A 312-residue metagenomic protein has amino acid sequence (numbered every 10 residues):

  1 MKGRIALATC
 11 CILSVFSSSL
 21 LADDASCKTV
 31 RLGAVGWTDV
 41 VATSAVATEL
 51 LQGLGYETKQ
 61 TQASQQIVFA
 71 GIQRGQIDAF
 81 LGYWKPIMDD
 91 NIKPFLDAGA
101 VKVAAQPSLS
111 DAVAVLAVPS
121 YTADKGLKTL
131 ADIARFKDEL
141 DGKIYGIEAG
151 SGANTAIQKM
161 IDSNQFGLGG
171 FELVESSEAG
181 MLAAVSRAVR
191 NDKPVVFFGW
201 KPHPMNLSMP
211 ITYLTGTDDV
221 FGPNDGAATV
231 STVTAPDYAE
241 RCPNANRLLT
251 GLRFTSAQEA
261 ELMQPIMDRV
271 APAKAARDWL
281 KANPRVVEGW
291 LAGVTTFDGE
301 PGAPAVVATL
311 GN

Functional and structural regions predicted by a protein language model:
L21-R31, Q52, R135-D141, W290 (+1 more regions): Immediate post-signal peptide segment of exported/extracytoplasmic ligand-binding proteins
D24-D39, Y56-T61, D141-Y145, L249: Short, well-ordered beta-strand elements
S44, S64-G99, G180, A184 (+1 more regions): Pocket-flanking alpha-helical
A47-L54, K137-F171, K281: Ligand-binding cleft/hinge of the Venus flytrap
I77-G82, G152-D219: Ligand-binding pocket segment of bilobal, Venus flytrap-like solute-binding proteins
A100-A149: A conserved helix-loop-strand patch within extracytoplasmic ligand-binding domains of the periplasmic binding
V113-D124, A227-R241, P265: A bilobed periplasmic-binding-protein/Venus flytrap-type ligand-binding module shared by bacterial periplasmic
L252-N312: C-terminal functional modules
